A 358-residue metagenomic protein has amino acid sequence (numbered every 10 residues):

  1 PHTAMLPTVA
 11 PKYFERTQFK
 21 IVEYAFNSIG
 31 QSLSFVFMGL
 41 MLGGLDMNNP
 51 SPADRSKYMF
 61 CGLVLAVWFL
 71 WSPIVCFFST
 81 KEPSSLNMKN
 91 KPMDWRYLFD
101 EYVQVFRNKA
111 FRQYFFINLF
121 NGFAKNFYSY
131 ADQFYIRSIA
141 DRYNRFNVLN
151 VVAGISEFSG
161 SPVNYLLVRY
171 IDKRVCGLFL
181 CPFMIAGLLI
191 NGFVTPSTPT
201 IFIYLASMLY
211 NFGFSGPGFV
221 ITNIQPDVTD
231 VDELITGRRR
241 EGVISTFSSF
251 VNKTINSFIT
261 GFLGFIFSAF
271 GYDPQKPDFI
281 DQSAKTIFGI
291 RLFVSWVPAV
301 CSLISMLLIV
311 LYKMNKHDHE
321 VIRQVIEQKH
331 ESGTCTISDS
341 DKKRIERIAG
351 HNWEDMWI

Functional and structural regions predicted by a protein language model:
P1-P11, G216-L234: Intracellular juxtamembrane helix-capping segments at the cytosolic ends of symmetry-related transmembrane helices
H2-Q133, R137-Y143, P298-I358: Intracellular loop-helix junctions on the cytosolic face of multi-pass helical membrane proteins
Y13-E23, Y143-N144, P226, D232-S249: Loop-to-transmembrane helix entry/capping segments in MFS-fold secondary transporters and related SLC/MFSD carriers
K20-G43, G154, S248-F267: Glycine-rich segments within core transmembrane alpha-helices of 12-TM secondary carriers
S159-K173: Helix-to-loop junctions at the C-terminal end of transmembrane segments in multipass secondary transporters
R169-F183, E233-R240: Cytoplasmic membrane-interface "Motif A"-like loop-to-helix N-cap segments of 12-TM Major Facilitator Superfamily
P182-T198: C-terminal ends and interior cores of transmembrane alpha-helices in multi-pass membrane transporters/permeases
F193-S207, P217-N223: Helix-loop junctions at membrane interfaces in 12-TM secondary transporters
